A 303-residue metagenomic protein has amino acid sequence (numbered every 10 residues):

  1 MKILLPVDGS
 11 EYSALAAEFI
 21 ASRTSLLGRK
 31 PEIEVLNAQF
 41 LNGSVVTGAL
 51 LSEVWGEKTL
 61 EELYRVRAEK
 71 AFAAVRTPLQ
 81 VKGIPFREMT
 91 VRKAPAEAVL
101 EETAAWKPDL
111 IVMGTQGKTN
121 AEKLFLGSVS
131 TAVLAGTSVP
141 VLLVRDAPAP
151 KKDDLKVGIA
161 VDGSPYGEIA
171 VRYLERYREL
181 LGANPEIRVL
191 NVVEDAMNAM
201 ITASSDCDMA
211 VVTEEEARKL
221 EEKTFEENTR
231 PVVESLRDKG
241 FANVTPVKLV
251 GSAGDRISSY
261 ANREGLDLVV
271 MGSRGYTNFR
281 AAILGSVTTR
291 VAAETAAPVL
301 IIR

Functional and structural regions predicted by a protein language model:
M1-W55, I84, L155-V211, S235-K239: Small/aliphatic-rich secondary-structure junction motif
P6, M89, G114, A160 (+1 more regions): Active-site-adjacent beta-strand anchor residues
A16, A71, A170, F225-N228 (+2 more regions): Hydrophobic alpha-helical membrane-association signature
A17, L26, A96-P150, S259-R303: Gly/Ser-rich helix-loop-strand patches that form or flank binding pockets for ribonucleotide-derived cofactors
S22, G28, E62, V66 (+2 more regions): Structural beta-alpha unit
E34-L36, R87-V91, L142, R188-L190 (+2 more regions): General small-molecule cofactor/ligand-binding pocket signal
W55-R67, V211-T224: A short acidic, glycine-rich active-site loop that binds or catalyzes chemistry on phosphate/adenosine moieties
A68-F72, R76, E222-T229, V233: N-terminal membrane-insertion helices
